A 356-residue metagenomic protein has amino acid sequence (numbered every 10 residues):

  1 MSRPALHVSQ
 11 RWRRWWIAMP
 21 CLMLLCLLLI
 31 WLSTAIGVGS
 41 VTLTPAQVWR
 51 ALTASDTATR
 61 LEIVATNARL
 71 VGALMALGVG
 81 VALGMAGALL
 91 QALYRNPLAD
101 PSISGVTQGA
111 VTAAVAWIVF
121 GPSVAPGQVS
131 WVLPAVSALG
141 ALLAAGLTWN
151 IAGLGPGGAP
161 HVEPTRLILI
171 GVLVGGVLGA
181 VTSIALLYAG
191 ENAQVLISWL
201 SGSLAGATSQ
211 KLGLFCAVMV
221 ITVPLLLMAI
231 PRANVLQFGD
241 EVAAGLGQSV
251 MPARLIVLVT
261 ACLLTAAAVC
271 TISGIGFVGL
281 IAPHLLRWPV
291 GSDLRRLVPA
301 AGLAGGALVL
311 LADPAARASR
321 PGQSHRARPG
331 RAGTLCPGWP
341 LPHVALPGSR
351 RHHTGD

Functional and structural regions predicted by a protein language model:
M1-D356: Alpha-helical transmembrane segments in inner-membrane proteins
